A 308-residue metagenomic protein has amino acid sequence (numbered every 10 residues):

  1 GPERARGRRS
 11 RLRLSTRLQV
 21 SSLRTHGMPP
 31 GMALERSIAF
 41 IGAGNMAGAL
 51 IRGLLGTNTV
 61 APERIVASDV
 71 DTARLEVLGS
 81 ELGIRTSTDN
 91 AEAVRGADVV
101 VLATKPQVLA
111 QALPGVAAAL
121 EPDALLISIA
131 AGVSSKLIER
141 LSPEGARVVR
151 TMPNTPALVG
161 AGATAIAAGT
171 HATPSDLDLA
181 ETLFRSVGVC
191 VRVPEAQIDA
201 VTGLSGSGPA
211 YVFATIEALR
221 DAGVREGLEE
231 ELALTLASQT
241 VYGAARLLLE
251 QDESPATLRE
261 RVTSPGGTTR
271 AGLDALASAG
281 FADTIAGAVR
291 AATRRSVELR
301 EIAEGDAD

Functional and structural regions predicted by a protein language model:
G1-R17: Compositionally biased, low-complexity flexible segments
R24-T88, E92-R95, V224-R225: NAD(P)+-binding Rossmann beta1-loop-alpha1 motif at the extreme N-terminus of oxidoreductases
A61-R64, P122-A124, R147, E231: Short acidic capping loops at alpha-helix termini that bridge into adjacent secondary structure
T72-A73, L82, N90-I166: Rossmann-like NAD(P)(H) cofactor-binding subdomain of soluble oxidoreductases
L137-R147, A163-A200, F213-D252: Internal alpha-helical scaffold of NAD(P)-dependent oxidoreductase catalytic cores
L204, I216, I302-G305: Catalytic, metal-anchored helix/loop core of enzyme active sites in primary metabolism
S238-D308: NAD(P)-dependent Rossmann-like dehydrogenase/reductase catalytic/cofactor-binding core
